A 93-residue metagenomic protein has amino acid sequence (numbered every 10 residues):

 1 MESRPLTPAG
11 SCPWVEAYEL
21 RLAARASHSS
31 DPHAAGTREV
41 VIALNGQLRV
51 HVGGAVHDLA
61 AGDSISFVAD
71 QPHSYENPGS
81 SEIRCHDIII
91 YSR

Functional and structural regions predicted by a protein language model:
M1-D31, D87-I89, R93: A short glycine-rich, His/Asp/Glu-containing loop-to-beta-strand
E2, W14-E16, T37, A61 (+2 more regions): A generic structural signal for well-ordered coil/turn residues at beta-strand boundaries that shape enzyme active-site
L6, G53-A69: Short acidic-glycine-tyrosine-enriched beta hairpin
E19-A23, A35-V50: Short, conserved beta-strand element in jelly-roll/cupin
H28, E39, G46-H51, S64-I65 (+1 more regions): Short beta-strand segments in beta-sandwich/barrel cores
H28-A35, E76-P78: Short histidine-centered beta-strand/loop micro-motifs that create catalytic or ligand/metal-coordination sites
A60-A61, A69-R93: Ligand-binding loop in jelly-roll beta-barrel domains
